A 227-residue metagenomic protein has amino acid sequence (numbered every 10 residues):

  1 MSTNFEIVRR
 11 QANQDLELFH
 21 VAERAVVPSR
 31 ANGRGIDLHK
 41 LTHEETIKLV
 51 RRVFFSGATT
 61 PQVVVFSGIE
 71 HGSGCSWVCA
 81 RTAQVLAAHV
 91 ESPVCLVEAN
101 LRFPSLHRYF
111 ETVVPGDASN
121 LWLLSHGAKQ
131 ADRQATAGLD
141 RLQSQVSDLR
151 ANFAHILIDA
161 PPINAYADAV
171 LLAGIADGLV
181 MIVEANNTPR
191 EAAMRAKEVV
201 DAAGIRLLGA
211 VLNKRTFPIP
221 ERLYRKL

Functional and structural regions predicted by a protein language model:
M1-V50, M194-L227: C-terminal lobe/tail of nucleotide-utilizing enzymes
I7, A99-L101, A160, A185 (+1 more regions): Generic detector of well-ordered alpha-helical packing
E23-L41, I47, R51, F55-A58 (+5 more regions): P-loop/Walker-type NTP enzyme "switch/lid" segment
P61: Short coil/loop residues immediately preceding or within conserved phosphate-binding loops of NTP-utilizing enzyme
V64: Conserved beta-strand position immediately N-terminal to the Walker
R81, V85: Active-site signature of alpha/beta-hydrolase-fold catalytic machinery across serine- and Asp/Cys-nucleophile hydrolases
I163-N164, A176-A193: Conserved Switch II/interswitch segment of TRAFAC-class P-loop GTPases
